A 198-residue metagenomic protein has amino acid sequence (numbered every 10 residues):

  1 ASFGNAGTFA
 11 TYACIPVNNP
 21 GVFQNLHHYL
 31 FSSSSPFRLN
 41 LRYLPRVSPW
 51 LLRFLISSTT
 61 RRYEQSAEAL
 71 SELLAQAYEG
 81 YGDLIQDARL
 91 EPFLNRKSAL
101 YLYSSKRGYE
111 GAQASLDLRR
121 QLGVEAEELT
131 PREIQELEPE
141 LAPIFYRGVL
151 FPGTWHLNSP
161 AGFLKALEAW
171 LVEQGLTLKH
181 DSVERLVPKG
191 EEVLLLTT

Functional and structural regions predicted by a protein language model:
A1-N5: Glycine-rich FAD pyrophosphate-binding loop
G7-P131: Dinucleotide-binding Rossmann-like beta1-alpha1 core, especially the glycine-rich loop that anchors the ADP
E110-L122, L141-T198: Helical element adjacent to the flavin cofactor pocket in flavoenzyme catalytic cores
L137: Glycine-rich dinucleotide-binding loop and its adjacent helix/turn
